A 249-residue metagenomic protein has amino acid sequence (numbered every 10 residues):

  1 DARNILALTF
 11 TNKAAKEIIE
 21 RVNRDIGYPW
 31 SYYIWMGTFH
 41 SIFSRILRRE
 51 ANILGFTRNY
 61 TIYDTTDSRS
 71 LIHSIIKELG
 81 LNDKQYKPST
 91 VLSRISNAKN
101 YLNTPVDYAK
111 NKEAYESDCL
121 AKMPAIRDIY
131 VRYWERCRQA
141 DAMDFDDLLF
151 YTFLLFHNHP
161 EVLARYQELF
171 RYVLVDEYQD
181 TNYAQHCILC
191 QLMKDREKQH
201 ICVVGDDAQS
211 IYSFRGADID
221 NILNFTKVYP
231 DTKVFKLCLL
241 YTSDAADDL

Functional and structural regions predicted by a protein language model:
D1-N4, S31-Y32, E197-Q199, D207-A208 (+1 more regions): Short glycine-/polar-rich loops that comprise or flank the Walker A/P-loop and associated switch/sensor motifs
D1-R58, I62, A164, Q209: P-loop NTPase Walker
L6-L8, A14-E17, D64, S117-N224 (+1 more regions): Conserved helicase NTPase motor core
E17-V22, I42-I46, L71-I75, R94 (+2 more regions): Alpha-helical scaffold elements adjacent to nucleotide-binding pockets in ATP/GTP-utilizing enzyme cores
S31-Y33, N52-D147, F170, K236 (+1 more regions): ATP-hydrolysis module of ASCE/P-loop NTPase motor domains, specifically the Walker B Asp-Glu catalytic pair
F43, K99-N103, M193: Short alpha-helix boundary/capping elements
A51-N52, I72, C202-D206, K227-D231: Short acidic (Asp/Glu) and glycine-rich catalytic loops that position anionic groups and cofactors
Y241-L249: Single conserved hydrophobic/aromatic residue that forms the stacking wall/gate of nucleotide- or nucleobase-binding
